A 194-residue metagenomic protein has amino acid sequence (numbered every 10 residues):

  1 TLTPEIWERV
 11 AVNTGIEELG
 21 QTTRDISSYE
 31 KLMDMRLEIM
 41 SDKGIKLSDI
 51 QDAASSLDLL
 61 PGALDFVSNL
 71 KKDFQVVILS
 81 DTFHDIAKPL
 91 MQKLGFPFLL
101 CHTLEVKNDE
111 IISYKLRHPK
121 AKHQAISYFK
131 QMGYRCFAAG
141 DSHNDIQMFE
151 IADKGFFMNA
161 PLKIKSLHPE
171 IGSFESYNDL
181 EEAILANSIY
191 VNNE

Functional and structural regions predicted by a protein language model:
T1-D42: Active-site neighborhood of HAD-like aspartate-dependent phosphohydrolases
Q21-T22, M35, Q51-D52, K72-D73 (+1 more regions): A short, structure-level motif marking secondary-structure boundaries and short turns
M33-G62: Metal-dependent phosphoesterase signature
L60-E194: C-terminal cap/substrate-recognition subdomain and adjoining C-terminal extension of metal-dependent phosphatase-like
